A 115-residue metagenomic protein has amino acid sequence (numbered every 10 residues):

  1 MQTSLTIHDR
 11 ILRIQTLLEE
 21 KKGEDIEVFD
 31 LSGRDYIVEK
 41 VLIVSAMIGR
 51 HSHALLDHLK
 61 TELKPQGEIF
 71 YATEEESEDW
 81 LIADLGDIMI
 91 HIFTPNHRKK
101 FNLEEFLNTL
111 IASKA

Functional and structural regions predicted by a protein language model:
M1-V38, M47-L81, I88, P95-H97 (+1 more regions): Polybasic/polar functional segments that serve as interface/processing modules
K99-N102: Switch/connector loops and helix/strand junctions flanking conserved nucleotide-binding motifs in nucleotide-processing
